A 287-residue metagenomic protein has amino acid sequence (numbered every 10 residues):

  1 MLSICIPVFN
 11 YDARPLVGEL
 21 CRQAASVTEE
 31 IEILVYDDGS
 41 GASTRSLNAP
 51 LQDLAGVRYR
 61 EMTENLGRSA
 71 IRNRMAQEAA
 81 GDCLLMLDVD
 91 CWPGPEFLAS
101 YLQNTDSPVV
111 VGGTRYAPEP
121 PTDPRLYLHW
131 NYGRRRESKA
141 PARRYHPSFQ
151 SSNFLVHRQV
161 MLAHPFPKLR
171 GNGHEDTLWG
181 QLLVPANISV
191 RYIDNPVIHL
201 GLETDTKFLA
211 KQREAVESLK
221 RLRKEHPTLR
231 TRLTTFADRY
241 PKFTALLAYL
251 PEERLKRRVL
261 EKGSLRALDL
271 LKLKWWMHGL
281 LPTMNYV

Functional and structural regions predicted by a protein language model:
E29-S40, R60-M62: Short beta-strand/loop segment that forms part of the nucleotide-sugar
Y36-L47, C91: A conserved acidic beta->alpha catalytic loop
M62-A79: Glycine-rich, basic loop-to-helix element that forms the pyrophosphate-binding segment of sugar-nucleotide handling
L84: Short aromatic/hydrophobic "clamp" motif used to bind/position activated sugar donors
E96-P124: Conserved donor NDP-sugar-binding/catalytic core segment of glycosyltransferases
R136-V156, N172: A recurrent flexible, glycine/aromatic-enriched loop bordering the glycosyltransferase active site that acts as
G171-W179: Acidic donor-binding loop at a coil-to-helix junction in glycosyltransferase catalytic cores that engages
E214-E217, T231-V287: Non-catalytic, C-terminal membrane-associated alpha-helical segments of glycosyltransferases
